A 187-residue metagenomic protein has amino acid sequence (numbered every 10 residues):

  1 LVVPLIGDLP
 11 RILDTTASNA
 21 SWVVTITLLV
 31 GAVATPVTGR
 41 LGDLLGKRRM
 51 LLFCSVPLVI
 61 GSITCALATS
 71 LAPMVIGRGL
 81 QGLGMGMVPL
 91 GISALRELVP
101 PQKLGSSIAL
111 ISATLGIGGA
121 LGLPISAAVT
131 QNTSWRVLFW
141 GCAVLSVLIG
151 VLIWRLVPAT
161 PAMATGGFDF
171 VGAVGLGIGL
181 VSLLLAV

Functional and structural regions predicted by a protein language model:
L1-T38, V88: Extracytoplasmic
I6-G7, G118-T130: Small-residue (Gly/Pro/Ala) motifs that create kinks and tight helix-helix packing interfaces
I12-D14, G46, L67-P73, T133-S134: Helix-breaking motifs and short loop linkers at transmembrane-helix boundaries and internal kinks in secondary membrane
W22-L29, V56, G79, A109-I117 (+1 more regions): Transmembrane alpha-helical cores of Major Facilitator Superfamily
V33-L71: Conserved MFS/SLC helix-loop-helix module at the cytosolic interface between two early adjacent transmembrane helices
L51-P57, G61, G77, G84 (+3 more regions): Residue-level signature of the transmembrane alpha-helical cores of Major Facilitator Superfamily-type secondary
G79-A113: Cytoplasmic helix-loop-helix junction between adjacent transmembrane helices in 12-TM secondary transporters
A127-V187: Hydrophobic transmembrane-helix bundles of small-molecule transporters
